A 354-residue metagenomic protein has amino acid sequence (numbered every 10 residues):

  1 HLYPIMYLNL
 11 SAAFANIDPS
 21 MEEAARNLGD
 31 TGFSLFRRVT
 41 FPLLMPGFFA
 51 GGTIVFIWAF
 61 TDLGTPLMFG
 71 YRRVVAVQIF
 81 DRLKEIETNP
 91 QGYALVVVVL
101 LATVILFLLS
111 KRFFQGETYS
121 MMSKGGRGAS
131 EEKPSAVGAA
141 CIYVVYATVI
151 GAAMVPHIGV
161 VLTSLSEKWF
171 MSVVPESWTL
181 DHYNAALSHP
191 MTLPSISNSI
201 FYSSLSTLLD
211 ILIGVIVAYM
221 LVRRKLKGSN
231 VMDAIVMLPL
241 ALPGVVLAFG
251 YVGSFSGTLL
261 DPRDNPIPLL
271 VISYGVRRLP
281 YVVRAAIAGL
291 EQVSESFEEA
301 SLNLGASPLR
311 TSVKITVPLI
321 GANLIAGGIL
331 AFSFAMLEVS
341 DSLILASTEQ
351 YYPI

Functional and structural regions predicted by a protein language model:
H1-A15, F41-L63, M68, G92-K111 (+5 more regions): Membrane-water interface segments at the C-terminal ends of transmembrane alpha-helices in multi-pass inner-membrane
I17-L44, Y71-R72, R224, E299-I320: Short helix-to-coil transition segments within interhelical loops that connect adjacent transmembrane helices
P19-N27, E117-G128, V215-I235, L302-N303 (+2 more regions): Cytoplasmic juxtamembrane regions at transmembrane-helix boundaries
M21, F33, R72-A76, L180 (+3 more regions): Amphipathic alpha-helical segments in well-structured domains
F60-E87, S172-E176, A335, V339-I354: Glycine-rich helix-loop "coupling/hinge" segments at transmembrane-helix boundaries in multipass transporters
Q91-G92, S301: Solenoid-repeat scaffolds in large eukaryotic assemblies
L108-V145: Alpha-helical transmembrane segments of integral membrane proteins
A288-E295, E299-L304: Outer-membrane beta-barrel pore domains
